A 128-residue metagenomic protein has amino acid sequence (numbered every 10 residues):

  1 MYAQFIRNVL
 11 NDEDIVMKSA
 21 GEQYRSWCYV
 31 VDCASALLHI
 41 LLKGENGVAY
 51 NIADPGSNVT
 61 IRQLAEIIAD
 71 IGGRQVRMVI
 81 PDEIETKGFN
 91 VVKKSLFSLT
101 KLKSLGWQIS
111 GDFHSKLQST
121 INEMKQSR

Functional and structural regions predicted by a protein language model:
M1-Q4, E13, K18, V30-V31 (+2 more regions): Glycine/proline-rich active-site loop of Rossmann-fold NAD(P)-dependent oxidoreductases
A20-G21, S98: C-terminal lobe/hinge of AMP-binding adenylation domains
V30, R62-Q63, E85-I109: Conserved C-terminal active-site "lid" loop/helix of NAD(P)H-dependent oxidoreductases that clamps the redox cofactor
C33, L37, I52, L64 (+2 more regions): Non-catalytic, hydrophobic alpha-helical segments
K43-K87: Mid/C-terminal beta-alpha module of Rossmann-like enzyme folds, strongest in SDR-family dehydrogenases/epimerases
F113-R128: Amphipathic terminal alpha-helices
